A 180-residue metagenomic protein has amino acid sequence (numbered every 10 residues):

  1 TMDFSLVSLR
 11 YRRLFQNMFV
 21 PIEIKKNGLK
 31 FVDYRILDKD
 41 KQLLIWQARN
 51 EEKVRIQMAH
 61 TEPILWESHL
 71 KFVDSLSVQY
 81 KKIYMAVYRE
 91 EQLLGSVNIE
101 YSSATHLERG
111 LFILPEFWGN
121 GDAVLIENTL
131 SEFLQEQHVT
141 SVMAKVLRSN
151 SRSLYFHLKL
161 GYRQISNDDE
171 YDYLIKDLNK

Functional and structural regions predicted by a protein language model:
D3, V7-P63: A short, well-structured alpha-helix characteristic of acyl/acetyltransferase catalytic modules
D3, V7-R10, R163, N167-K180: C-terminal "cap" of GNAT-fold acetyltransferases
E62-G110, L114-E116: Acetyl-CoA-dependent GNAT
I99-Y101, K145, F156: Long, contiguous binding/interaction regions
L114-E116, N120, R148-S149: Active-site acidic-Proline motif in GNAT/NAT acetyltransferases
G119-F133, Y155-K159: Conserved acetyl-CoA-binding loop-helix of GNAT-fold acetyltransferases
E136-L147: Conserved GNAT acetyl-CoA-binding A-motif
R148-S166: Conserved active-site alpha-helix within GNAT-family acetyltransferase domains
